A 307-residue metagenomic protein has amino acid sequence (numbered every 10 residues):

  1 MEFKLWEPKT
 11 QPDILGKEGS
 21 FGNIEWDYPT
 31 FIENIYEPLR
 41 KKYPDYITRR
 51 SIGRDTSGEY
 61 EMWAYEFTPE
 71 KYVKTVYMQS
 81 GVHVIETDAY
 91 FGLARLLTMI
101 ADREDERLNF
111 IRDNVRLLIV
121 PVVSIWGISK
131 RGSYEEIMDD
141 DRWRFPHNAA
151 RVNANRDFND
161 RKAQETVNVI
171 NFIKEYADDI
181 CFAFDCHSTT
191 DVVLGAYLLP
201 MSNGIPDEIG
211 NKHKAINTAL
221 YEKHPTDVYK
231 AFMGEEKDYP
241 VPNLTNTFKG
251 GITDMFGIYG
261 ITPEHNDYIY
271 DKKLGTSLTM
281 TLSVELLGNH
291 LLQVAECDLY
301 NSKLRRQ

Functional and structural regions predicted by a protein language model:
M1-W63: Short glycine- and acidic-rich boundary segments immediately preceding or forming the N-terminal edge of structured
K17-I24, M138-D140, E235-N243: Surface-exposed intrinsically disordered loops and tails
R49, M62-A64, I119, R151 (+3 more regions): Conserved beta-strand scaffold positions in the cores of enzyme catalytic domains, especially in NTP/NDP-utilizing
W63-Y72: Short beta-strand-to-loop junctions in surface cap/lid or active-site-entrance loops
V73-T75, E86-N217: Active-site/substrate-binding loop(s) of hydrolase catalytic cores
Y77-S80: Short hydrophobic beta-strand that contains or immediately precedes a catalytic carboxylate
N155-Q307: Metallocarboxypeptidase
